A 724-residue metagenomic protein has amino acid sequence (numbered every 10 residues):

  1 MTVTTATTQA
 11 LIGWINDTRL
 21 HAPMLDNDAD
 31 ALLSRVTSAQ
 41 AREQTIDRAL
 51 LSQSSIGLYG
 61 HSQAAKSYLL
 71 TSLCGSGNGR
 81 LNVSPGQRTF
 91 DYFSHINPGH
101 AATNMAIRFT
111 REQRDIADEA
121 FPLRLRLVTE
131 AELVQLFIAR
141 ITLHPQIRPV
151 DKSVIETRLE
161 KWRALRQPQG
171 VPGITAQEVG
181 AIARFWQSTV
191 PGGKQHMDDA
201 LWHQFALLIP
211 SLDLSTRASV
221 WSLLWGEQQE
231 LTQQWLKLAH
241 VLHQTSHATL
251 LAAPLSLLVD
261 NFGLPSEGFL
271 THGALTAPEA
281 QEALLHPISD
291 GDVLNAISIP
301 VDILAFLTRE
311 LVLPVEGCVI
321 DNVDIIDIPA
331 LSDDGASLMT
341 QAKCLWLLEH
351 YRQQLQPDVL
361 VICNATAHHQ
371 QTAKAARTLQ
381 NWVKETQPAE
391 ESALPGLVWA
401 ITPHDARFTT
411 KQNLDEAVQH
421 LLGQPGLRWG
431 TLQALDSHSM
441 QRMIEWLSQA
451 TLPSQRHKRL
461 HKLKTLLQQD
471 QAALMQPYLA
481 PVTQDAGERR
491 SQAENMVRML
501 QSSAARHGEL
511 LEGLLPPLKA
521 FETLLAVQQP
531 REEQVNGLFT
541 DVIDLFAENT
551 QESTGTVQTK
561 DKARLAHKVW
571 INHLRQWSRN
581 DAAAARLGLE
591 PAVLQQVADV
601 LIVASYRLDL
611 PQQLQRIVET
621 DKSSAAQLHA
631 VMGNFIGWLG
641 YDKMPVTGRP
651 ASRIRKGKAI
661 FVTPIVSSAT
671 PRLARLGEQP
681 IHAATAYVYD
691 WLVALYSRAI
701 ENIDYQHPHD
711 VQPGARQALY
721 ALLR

Functional and structural regions predicted by a protein language model:
M1-I107, R111-I362, T366-Q371, R377-T378 (+3 more regions): Non-catalytic alpha-helical scaffolds
